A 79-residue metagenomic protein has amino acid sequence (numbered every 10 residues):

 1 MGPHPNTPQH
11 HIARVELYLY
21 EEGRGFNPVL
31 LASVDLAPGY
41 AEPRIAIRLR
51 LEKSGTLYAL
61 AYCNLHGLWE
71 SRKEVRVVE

Functional and structural regions predicted by a protein language model:
M1-P8: Short amphipathic, basic-aromatic surface patches that mediate peripheral association with negatively charged
A13-Y18: Beta-strand signatures of extracellular beta-sandwich domains
E21-G23, L65: Solvent-exposed strand-loop boundary residues in beta-sheet-rich modules
N27-P38: Solvent-exposed serine/threonine-rich low-complexity stretches and specific carbohydrate-binding patches
G39-A46: Aromatic sugar-binding surface patches on proteins that engage polysaccharides or sugar-phosphate polymers
E52-Y58: Extracellular Ig-like/FN3 beta-sandwich strand-entry sites
Y62-R72: Short acidic/polar inter-strand loop motif in beta-rich domains
E74-E79: Short beta-strand edge segments in extracellular beta-sheet folds
